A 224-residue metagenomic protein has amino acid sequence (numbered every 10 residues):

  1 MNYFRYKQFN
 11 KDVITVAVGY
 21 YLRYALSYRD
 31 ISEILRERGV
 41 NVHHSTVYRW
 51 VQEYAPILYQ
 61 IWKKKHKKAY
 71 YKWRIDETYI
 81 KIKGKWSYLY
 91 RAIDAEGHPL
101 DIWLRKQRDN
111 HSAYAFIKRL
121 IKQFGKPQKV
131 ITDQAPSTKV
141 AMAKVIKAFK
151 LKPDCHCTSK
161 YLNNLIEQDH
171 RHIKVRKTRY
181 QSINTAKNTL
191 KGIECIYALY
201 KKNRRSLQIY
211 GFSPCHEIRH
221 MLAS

Functional and structural regions predicted by a protein language model:
M1-R23, G39-H43, Y48, K68-W73 (+1 more regions): Basic, short loop/linker segments at the boundary and entry of helix-turn-helix/winged-helix-like folds
A17, I31, V47, I75-D76 (+10 more regions): Mobile genetic element proteins and their domesticated derivatives, centered on retroelements and DNA transposons
S27-V40: DNA-recognition alpha helix
R49-A69, A148-F149: Short, basic alpha-helical nucleic acid-contact segments in DNA-binding proteins and DNA transaction factors
E53, I102-F124: Active-site beta-loop-alpha junctions of metal-dependent nucleic acid enzymes, especially the RNase H-like/DDE
L89-A92, H98-R108: A short, conserved beta-strand element enriched in hydrophobic/aromatic residues
Q134-K191, A198: Helix-centered, glycine/charged polyanion-binding patches within enzymatic domains that contact phosphate-containing
N188-C195, Y200-S224: C-terminal domain-tail junction helix/linker
